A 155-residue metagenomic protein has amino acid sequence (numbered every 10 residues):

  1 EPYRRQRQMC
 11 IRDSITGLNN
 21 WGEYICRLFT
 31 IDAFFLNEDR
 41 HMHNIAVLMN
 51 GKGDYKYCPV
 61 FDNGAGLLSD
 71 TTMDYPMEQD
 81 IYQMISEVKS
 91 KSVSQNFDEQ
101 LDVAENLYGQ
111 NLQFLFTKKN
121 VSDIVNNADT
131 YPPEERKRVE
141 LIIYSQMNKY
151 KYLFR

Functional and structural regions predicted by a protein language model:
E1-D13: Single conserved hydrophobic/aromatic residue that forms the stacking wall/gate of nucleotide- or nucleobase-binding
P2, E23, R40, K52-G53: A generic fold-level signal
Y3, I31, E38, H43 (+1 more regions): Single, functionally critical "micro-switch" positions that shape active/binding sites and transmembrane helices
R12, L18-N19: Short N-terminal edge-element motif at the start of the domain
N19-R40: Conserved kinase catalytic-core helix
N20, L36, K52-R155: C-terminal catalytic region of ATP-dependent kinase domains
I45-V47: Hydrophobic residue at the +6 position relative to the catalytic HRD Asp in the kinase catalytic loop
